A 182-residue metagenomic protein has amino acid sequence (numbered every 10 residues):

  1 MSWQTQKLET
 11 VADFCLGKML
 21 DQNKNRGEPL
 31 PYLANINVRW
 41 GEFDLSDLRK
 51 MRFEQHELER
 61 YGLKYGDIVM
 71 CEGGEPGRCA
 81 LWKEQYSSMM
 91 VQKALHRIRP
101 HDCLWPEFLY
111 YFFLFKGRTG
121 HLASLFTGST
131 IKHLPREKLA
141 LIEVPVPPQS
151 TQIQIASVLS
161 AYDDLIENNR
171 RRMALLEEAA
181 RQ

Functional and structural regions predicted by a protein language model:
M1-K18, L141-Q182: Non-catalytic DNA-recognition/assembly elements of restriction-modification systems
S2, M89-H96, T127-A156: A short glycine-rich beta-alpha junction/loop motif
T5-K24, I36-I68, Q85: Sequence-specific dsDNA recognition surfaces
P29, D47, Q92-A94: A generic structural signal for short beta-strands and their flanking turns/coil linkers
A34-N35, R52-K116, P135: A short beta-sheet element
V38, E75-P76, T127-G128: Short glycine-enriched loops at secondary-structure junctions
